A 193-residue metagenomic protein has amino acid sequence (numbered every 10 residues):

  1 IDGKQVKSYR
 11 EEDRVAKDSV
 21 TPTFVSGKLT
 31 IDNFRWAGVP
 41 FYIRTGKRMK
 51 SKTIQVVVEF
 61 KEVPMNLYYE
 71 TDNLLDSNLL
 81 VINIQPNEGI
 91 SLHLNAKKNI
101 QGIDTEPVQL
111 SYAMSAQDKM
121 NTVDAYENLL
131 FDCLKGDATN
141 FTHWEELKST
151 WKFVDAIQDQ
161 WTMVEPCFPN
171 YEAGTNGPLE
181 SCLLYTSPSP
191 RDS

Functional and structural regions predicted by a protein language model:
I1-S187: Secretory/organelle targeting and membrane-embedding segments
P188-S193: A short, hydrophobic C-terminal helix/tail in secreted or cell-surface proteins
